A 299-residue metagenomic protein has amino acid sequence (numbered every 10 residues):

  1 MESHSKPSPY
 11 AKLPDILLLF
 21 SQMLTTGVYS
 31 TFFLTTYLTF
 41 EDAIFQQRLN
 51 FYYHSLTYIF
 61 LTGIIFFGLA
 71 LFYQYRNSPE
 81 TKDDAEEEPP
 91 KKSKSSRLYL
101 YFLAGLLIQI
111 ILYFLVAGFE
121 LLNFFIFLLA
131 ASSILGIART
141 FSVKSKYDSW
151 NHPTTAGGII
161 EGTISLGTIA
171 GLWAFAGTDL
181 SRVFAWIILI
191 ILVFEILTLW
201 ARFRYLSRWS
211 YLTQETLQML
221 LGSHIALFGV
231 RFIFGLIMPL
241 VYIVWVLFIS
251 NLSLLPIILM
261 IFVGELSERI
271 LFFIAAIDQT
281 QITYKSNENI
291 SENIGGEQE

Functional and structural regions predicted by a protein language model:
M1-E2, S21-T39, Y53-A85, F102-F114: Transmembrane-helix bundle segments that line or gate the permeation/cavity pathway in multi-pass membrane proteins
M1-M23, T81-S93, S210-L227, F272-E299: Extramembrane terminal tails and long inter-domain/linker segments of multi-pass membrane proteins
S3-Y10, I16, T140-V143, P153 (+1 more regions): A near-ubiquitous, low-amplitude feature marking generic local secondary-structure context
P9, I16, F20, L61-T62 (+5 more regions): Generic secretory/membrane-interface signal
Y10-D15, Q47-R48, H54-T57, N151-H152: Alpha-helix initiation/capping motif
Y10-L13, L17-F20, T25-L38, A70 (+4 more regions): A broadly tuned "polar low-complexity/structure-edge" signature
L24, A43-F51, E86-N251, I257-S267: Long, contiguous internal "core" modules enriched in hydrophobic/ aromatic residues
L38-F45, L71-T81, K146-Y147, T198-R208 (+1 more regions): Juxtamembrane/interface segments at transmembrane-helix termini
